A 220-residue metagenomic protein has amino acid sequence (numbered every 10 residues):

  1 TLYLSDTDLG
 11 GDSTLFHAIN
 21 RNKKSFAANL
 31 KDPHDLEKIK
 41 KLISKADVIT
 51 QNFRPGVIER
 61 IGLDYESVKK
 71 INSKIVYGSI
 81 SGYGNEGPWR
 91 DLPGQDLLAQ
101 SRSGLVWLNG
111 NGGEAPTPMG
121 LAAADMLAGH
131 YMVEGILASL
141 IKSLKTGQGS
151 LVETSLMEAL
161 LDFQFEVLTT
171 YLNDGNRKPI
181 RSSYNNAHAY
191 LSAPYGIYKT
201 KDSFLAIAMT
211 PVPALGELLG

Functional and structural regions predicted by a protein language model:
T1-Q148, L172, I180-S183: N-terminal helix-loop segment corresponding to the beta1-alpha1 unit of nucleotide/adenylate-binding folds
N29, Q51, T154, A206-M209: Active-site-adjacent beta-strand anchor residues
Y83-G84, L156-L161, D202, T210-P213: Glycine-rich beta-alpha junction loops
G149-M157: Beta-strand segments within the central parallel beta-sheet cores of soluble alpha/beta enzyme folds
Y171, R177-G220: Alpha-helical interface/anchor segments and their boundary "cap" residues
